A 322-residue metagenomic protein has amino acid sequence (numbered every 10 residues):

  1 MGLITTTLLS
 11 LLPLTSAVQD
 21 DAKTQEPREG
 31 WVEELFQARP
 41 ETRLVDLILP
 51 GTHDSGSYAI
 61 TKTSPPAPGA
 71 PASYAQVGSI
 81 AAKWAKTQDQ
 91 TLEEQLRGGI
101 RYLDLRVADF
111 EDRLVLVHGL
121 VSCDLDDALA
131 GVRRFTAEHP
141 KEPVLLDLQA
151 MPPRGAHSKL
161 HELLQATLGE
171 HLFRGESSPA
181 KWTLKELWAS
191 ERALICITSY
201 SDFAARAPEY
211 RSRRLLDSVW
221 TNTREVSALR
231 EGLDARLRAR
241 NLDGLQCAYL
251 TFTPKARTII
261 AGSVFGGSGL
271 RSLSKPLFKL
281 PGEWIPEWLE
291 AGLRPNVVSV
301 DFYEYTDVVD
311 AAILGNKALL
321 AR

Functional and structural regions predicted by a protein language model:
M1-L9: Sec-dependent signal peptide recognition, specifically the positively charged N-region followed immediately by
L8-Q19: Hydrophobic h-region of N-terminal signal peptides that target proteins for export in Gram-negative bacteria
A17-G98, E111-D124, L129-E138, P143 (+5 more regions): Long, acidic (Asp/Glu-rich), low-complexity accessory segments flanking structured domains
G98-R101, P140-V144, G169-E170, S190-L194 (+2 more regions): Loop/turn elements at helix/coil->beta-strand transitions in domains of secreted/extracellular proteins
R106, L146, C196, V298: Conserved, mostly hydrophobic/aromatic
P143, P153-T198: A surface/extracellular/periplasmic glyco- and lipid-processing/surface-interacting theme
L146, H171-E186, T223-L229, L250 (+1 more regions): A generic structural motif
S190-K275: Aromatic-lined glycan-binding groove of carbohydrate-active enzymes
